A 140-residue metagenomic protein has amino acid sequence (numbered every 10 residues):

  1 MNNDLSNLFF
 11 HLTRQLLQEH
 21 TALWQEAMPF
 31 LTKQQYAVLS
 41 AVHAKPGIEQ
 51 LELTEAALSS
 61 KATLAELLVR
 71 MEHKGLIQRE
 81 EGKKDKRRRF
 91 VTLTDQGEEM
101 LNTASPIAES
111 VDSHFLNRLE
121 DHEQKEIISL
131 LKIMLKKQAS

Functional and structural regions predicted by a protein language model:
M1, H122-S140: C-terminal regulatory/oligomerization modules of transcriptional regulators
M1-P29: N-terminal leader segment of winged-helix/HTH proteins
L8, A37, E52, H114 (+1 more regions): Active-site phosphate/pyrophosphate-handling residues
R14, S40-A44, S105, K132: Short, locally clustered residues in the helix-turn-helix/winged-helix DNA-binding domain
L17, L101, L135-Q138: A structural signal for well-ordered alpha-helices, especially hydrophobic packing surfaces of coiled-coils
T21, V69-S129: Charged, amphipathic alpha-helical coiled-coil/dimerization segments
T21-T63: N-terminal helix-turn-helix DNA-binding core of bacterial DNA-binding proteins
